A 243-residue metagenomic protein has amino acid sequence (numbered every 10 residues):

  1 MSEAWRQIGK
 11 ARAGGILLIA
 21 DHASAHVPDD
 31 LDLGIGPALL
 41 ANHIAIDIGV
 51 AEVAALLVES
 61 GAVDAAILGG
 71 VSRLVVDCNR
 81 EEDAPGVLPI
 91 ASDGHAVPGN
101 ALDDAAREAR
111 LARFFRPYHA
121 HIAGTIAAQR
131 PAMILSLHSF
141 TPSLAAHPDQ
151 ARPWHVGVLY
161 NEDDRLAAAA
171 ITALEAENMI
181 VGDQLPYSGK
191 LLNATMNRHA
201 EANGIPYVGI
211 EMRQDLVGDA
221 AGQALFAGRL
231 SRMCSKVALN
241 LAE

Functional and structural regions predicted by a protein language model:
M1-E243: N-terminal catalytic or cofactor-binding beta/alpha core of small enzyme domains
